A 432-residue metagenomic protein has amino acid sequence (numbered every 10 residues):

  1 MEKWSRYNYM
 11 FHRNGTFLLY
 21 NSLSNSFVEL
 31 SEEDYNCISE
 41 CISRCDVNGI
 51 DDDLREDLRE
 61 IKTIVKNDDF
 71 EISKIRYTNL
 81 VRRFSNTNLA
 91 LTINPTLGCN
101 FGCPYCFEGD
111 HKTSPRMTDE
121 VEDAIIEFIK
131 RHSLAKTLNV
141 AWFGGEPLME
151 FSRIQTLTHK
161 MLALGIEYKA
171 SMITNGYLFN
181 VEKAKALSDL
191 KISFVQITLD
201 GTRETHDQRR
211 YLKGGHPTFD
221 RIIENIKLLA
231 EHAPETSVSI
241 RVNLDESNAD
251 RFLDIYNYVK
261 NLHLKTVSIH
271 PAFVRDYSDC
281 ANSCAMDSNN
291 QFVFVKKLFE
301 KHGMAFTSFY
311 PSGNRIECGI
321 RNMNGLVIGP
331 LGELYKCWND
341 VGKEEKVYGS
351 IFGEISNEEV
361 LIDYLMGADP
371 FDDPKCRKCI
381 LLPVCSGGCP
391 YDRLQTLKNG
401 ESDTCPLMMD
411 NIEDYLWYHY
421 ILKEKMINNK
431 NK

Functional and structural regions predicted by a protein language model:
W4-E29, D52-T92: N-terminal [4Fe-4S]-dependent radical SAM core
S73-K185, L190-S193: Conserved alpha-helical substructure of the radical SAM core
G98-E108, P374-Y391: Local cysteine-cluster metal-coordination motifs and their immediate loop/turn environment, predominantly Fe-S cluster
D110-T113, Q208-H216, Q395-T396: Short glycine-enriched, charge-decorated loop/helix-capping segments at active-site entrances that position
E127-G145, S402-K432: Short Fe-S-cluster ligation motifs
A184, L190-R203, V267-V274: Non-cysteine beta-strand/loop elements that form the S-adenosyl-L-methionine
E204, Q208-M323, G329-L331, K343-E344: Radical SAM enzyme [4Fe-4S]-AdoMet core and its adjacent flexible, acidic and glycine-rich loops/tails across
A285-G313, N339-S386: C-terminal accessory region of radical SAM enzymes
